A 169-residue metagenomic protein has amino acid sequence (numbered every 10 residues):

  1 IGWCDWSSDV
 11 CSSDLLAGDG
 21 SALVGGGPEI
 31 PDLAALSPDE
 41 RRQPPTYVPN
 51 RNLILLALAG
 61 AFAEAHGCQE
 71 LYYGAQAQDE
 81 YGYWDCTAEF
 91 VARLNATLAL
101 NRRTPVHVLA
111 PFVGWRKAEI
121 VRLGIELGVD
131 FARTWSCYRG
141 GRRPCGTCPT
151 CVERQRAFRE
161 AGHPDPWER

Functional and structural regions predicted by a protein language model:
I1-C11: Single conserved hydrophobic/aromatic residue that forms the stacking wall/gate of nucleotide- or nucleobase-binding
S13-E40: A conserved beta-strand/loop capping segment in the N-terminal third of enzymes that catalyze redox or closely related
D14-S21, R116-L123, R143-T147: Short, solvent-exposed polar/charged micro-motifs at secondary-structure junctions
L23-V24, I30, L56, V91 (+2 more regions): A general structural signal for well-ordered alpha-helical segments in protein cores
I30-W115, R154-R169: Active-site adenylate/phosphate-handling loop in enzymes that bind or generate adenylated species
A57, R133-R156: Local cysteine-cluster metal-coordination motifs and their immediate loop/turn environment, predominantly Fe-S cluster
F112-Y138: Short, charged low-complexity linear segments at domain edges
